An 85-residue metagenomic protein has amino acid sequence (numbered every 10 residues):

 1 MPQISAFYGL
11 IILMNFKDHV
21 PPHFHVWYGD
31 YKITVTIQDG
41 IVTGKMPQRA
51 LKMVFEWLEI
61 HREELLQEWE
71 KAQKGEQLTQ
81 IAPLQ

Functional and structural regions predicted by a protein language model:
M1-Q85: Basic nucleic-acid-binding interfaces
